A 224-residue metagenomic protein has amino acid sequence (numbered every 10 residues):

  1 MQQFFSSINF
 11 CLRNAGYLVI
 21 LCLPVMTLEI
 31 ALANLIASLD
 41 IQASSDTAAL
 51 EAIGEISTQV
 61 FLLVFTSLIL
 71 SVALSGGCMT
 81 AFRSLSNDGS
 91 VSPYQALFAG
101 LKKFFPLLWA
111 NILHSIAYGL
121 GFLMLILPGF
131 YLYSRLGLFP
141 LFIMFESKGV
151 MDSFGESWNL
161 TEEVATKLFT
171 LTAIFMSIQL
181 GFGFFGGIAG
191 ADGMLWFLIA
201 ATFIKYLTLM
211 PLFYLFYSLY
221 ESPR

Functional and structural regions predicted by a protein language model:
M1-R224: Hydrophobic alpha-helical membrane segments
